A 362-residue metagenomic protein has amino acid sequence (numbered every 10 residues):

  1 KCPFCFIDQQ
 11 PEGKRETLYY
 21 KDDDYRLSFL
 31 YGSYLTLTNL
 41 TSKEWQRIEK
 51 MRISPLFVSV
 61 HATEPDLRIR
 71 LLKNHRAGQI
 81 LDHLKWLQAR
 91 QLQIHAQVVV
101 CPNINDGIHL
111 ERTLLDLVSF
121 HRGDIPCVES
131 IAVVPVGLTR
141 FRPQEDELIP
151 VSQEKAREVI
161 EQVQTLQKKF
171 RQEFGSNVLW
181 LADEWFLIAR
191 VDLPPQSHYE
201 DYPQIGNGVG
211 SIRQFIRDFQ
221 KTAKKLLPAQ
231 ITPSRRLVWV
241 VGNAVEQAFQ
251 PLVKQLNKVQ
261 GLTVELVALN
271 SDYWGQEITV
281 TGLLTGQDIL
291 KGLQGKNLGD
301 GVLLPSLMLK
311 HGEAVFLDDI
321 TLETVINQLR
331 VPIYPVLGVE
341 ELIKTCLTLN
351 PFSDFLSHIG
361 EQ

Functional and structural regions predicted by a protein language model:
K1-D124, G137-L166: Conserved Radical SAM active-site core
P55-F57, Q93-Q97, S130-A132, V178-W180 (+1 more regions): Structural preference for beta-strand elements that scaffold enzyme active sites
F120-I125, A132, L138-Q362: Auxiliary Fe-S-binding modules of radical SAM enzymes
